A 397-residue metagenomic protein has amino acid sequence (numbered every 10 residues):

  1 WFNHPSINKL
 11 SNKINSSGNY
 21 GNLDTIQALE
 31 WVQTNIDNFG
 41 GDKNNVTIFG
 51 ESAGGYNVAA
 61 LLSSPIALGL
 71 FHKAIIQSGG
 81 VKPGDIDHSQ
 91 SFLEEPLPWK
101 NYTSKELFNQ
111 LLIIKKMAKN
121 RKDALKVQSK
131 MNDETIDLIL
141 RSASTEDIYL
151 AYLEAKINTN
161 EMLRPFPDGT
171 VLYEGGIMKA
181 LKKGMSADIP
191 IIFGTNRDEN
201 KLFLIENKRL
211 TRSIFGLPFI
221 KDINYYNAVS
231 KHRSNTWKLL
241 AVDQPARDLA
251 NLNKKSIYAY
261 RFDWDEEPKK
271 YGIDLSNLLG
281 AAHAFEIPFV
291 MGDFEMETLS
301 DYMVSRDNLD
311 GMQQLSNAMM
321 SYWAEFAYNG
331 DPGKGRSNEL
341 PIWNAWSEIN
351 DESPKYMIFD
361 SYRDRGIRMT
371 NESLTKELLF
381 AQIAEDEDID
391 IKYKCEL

Functional and structural regions predicted by a protein language model:
W1-K130, L181-L204, K254, G330: Serine-hydrolase-like catalytic core of hydrolytic proteins
L23-E30, Y56, Y102-K105, T236-D243 (+3 more regions): A structural signal for well-ordered alpha-helical segments within the folded catalytic domains of diverse enzymes
T47, I75, Y258-R261, I358: Beta-strand cores of modular interaction/reader domains in eukaryotic scaffold and signaling proteins, especially PDZ
S63-A67, S276-L279, E348-I349: Short glycine-biased active-site loop of nucleotidyltransferases that positions the nucleotide triphosphate and helps
I66-L70, I75-I86, L97-L112, D137-S144 (+8 more regions): Domain-wide signal for the mature, well-folded portions of proteins, strongly enriched in nucleus-encoded organellar
D85-S91, K122-G311, Y322, N329: Substrate-gating cap/lid region and adjacent catalytic-acid/histidine neighborhood within extracellular/lumenal
T170-V171, A187-I189, A250-I257, D265-E266 (+1 more regions): Alpha/beta-hydrolase-fold serine-hydrolase catalytic core, especially in secreted/extracellular enzymes
